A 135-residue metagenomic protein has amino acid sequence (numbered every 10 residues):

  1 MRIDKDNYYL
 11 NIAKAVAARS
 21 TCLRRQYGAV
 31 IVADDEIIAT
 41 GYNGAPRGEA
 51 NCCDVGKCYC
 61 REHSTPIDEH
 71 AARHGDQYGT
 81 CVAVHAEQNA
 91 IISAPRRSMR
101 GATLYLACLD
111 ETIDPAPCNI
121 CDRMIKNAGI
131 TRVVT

Functional and structural regions predicted by a protein language model:
M1-R2, A15-V16, V30: General detector of N-terminal leader/presequence modules that precede the first folded domain
I3-D4, N11, A18, I38-T135: Zn2+-dependent cytidine deaminase-like catalytic core
D6-Y9, L23: Hydrophobic (often cysteine-bearing) scaffold residues that line and stabilize catalytic clefts of nucleotide/cofactor
A15, R19-L23: Short loop/turn motifs at secondary-structure junctions and domain boundaries
R25-Q26, Q88: Hydrophobic alpha-helical segments, especially transmembrane helices and their immediate juxtamembrane helical caps
Q26-G41: Short beta-strand scaffold segments in enzyme catalytic cores
